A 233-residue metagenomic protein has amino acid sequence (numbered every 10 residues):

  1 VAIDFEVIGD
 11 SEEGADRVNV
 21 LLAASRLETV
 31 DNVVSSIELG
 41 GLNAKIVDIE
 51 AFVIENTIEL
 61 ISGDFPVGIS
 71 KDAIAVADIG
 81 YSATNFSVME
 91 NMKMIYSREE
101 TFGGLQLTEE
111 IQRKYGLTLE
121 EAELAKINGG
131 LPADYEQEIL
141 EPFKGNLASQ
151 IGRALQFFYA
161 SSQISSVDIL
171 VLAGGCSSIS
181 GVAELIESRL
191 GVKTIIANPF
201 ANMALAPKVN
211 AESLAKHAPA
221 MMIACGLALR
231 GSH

Functional and structural regions predicted by a protein language model:
V1-S62, I169, P199-L205, A220-I223: Active-site neighborhood for divalent-cation/phosphate handling
D16, D64-Y96, G103-Q106, I111-K114: Gly/Thr-rich phosphate-binding beta-strand-loop-beta motif of the actin/hexokinase/Hsp70
L27-N56, S62, K93-A133: Glycine-rich phosphate-binding loop plus the immediately following alpha-helix
V30-N32, D72, V76-E90, A215-H233: Extended, charge-rich low-complexity interaction segments
V53-N56, S177, I195-H233: Glycine-rich phosphate-binding/hydrolytic loop that grips phosphoryl groups
E109, R113-K114, A122-I169, C176 (+1 more regions): Adenine-nucleotide phosphate-binding core of ATP-dependent small-molecule kinases
F143, S165-I195, P199-A201: Glycine-rich phosphate-binding loops at beta-strand->alpha-helix junctions
